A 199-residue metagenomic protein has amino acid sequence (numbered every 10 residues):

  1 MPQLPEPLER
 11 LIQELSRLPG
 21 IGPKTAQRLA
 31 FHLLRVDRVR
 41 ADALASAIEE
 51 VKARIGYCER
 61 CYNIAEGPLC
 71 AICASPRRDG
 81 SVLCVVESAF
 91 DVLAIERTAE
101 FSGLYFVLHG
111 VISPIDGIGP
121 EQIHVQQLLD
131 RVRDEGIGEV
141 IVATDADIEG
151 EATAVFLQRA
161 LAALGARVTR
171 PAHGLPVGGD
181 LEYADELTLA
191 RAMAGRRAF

Functional and structural regions predicted by a protein language model:
P2, E14, R197: Post-transcriptional modification and biogenesis factors for structured RNAs of the translation apparatus
P2-L8, R17, A30-V92: Cys/His-rich Zn2+-binding cysteine-cluster or related metal-binding knuckle/ribbon modules and their
E9-S16, L33-V36, N63-I64, S75-P76 (+2 more regions): S-adenosyl-L-methionine-dependent methyltransferase catalytic core, i.e., the SAM/SAH-binding region
T25, D37, K52-I55, A65 (+7 more regions): Conserved NTP-handling cores and scaffolds of large molecular machines
A26, A74-T144: Extended interfacial segments that mediate partner engagement and assembly in macromolecular machines
Q27-H32, L181: Short hydrophobic alpha-helical segments that form membrane-spanning helices or hydrophobic packing faces of helical
L129-I141, D145-F199: Long C-terminal interaction/binding lobes of large macromolecular proteins
